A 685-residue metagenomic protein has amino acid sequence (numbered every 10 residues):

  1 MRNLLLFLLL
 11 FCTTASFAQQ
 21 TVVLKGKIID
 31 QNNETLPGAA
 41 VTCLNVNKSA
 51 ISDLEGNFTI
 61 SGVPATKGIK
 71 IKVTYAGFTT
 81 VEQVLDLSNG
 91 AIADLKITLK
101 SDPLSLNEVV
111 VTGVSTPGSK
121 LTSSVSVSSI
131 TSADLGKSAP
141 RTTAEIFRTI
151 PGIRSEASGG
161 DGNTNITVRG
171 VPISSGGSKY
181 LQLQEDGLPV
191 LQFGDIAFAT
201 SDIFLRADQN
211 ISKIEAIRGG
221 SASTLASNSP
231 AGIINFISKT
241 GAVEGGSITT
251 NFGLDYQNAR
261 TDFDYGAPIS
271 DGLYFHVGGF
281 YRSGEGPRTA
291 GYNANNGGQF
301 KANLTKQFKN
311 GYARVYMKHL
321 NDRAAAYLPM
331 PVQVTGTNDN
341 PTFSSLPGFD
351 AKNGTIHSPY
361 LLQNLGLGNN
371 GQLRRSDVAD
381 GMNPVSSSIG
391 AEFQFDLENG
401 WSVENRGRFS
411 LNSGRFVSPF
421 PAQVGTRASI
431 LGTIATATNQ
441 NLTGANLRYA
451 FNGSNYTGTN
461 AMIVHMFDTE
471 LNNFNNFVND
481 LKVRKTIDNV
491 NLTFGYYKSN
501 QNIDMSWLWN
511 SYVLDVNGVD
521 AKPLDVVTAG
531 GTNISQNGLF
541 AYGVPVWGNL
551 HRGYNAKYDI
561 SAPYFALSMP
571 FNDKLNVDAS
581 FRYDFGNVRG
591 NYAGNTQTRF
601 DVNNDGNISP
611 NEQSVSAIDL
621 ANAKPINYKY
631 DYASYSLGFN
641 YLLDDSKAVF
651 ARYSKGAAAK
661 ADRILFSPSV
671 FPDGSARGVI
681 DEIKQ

Functional and structural regions predicted by a protein language model:
K27-L44, K70-T79, S88-G136, E185: Short, acidic, small-residue-rich periplasmic hinge/interaction motif at the N-terminus of Gram-negative outer-membrane
N47-N57: Short, acidic Ser/Thr/Gly-rich low-complexity loop/linker segments typical of extracellular and cell-surface proteins
S61, V127, A144-P189: Extracytoplasmic beta-strand/coil segments of soluble accessory domains associated with Gram-negative outer-membrane
A93-T98, I146, N165-G170, L183-Q184 (+4 more regions): N-terminal periplasmic accessory domains that precede and gate Gram-negative outer-membrane beta-barrel machines
P189-R218, I237: Short acidic/polar hinge/loop motifs at secondary-structure boundaries that mediate gating or recognition
G220-S223, I233-P268, V277-A290: Short strand-turn segments of transmembrane beta-barrel domains in outer membranes, especially the first one or two
T305-Q307, Y312-E392, R415-N472, L524-R552 (+2 more regions): Acidic/polar loop-and-plug regions of large Gram-negative outer-membrane beta-barrel proteins
N472-N476, N489-N537, P545-Q685: Structural signature of Gram-negative outer-membrane beta-barrels, strongest in the C-terminal barrel of TonB-dependent
